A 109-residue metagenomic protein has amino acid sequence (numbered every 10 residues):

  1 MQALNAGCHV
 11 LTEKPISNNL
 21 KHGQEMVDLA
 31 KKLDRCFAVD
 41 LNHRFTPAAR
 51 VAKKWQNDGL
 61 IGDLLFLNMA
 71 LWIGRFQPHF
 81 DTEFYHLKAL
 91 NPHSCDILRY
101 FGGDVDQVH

Functional and structural regions predicted by a protein language model:
M1-E13: Rossmann-fold NAD(P) dinucleotide-binding segment
Q2, K54, I97-Y100: Residue-level signal for well-ordered alpha-helical scaffold segments within enzymatic catalytic domains
Q2, L60-I61, Q107-H109: Short, intrinsically disordered, charge-balanced linker/junction segments flanking boundaries in proteins
N5, N57, G102-G103: Residues at helix-coil transition
T12, V39-L41, H109: Short loop/edge segments at beta-strand edges and connector loops that shape dinucleotide/nucleotide cofactor-binding
S17-F80, L87, S94: A contiguous active-site-proximal alpha/beta segment in oxidoreductase catalytic domains
Q77-H109: Rossmann-like dinucleotide-binding domain that binds NAD(P)(H)
